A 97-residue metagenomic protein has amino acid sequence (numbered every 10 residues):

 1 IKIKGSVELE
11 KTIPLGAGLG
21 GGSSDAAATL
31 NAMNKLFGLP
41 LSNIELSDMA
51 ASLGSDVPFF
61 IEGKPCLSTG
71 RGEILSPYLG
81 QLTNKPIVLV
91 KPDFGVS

Functional and structural regions predicted by a protein language model:
I1-I3: Short secondary-structure junctions
G5-G18: Short pre-catalytic strand/loop immediately N-terminal to key active-site residues, enriched for Gly-Thr
A17-N43, F59: DPxDG-like acidic metal-binding loop motif
L39-S97: ATP-dependent small-molecule kinase catalytic core of the GHMP/sugar-kinase superfamily and closely related
